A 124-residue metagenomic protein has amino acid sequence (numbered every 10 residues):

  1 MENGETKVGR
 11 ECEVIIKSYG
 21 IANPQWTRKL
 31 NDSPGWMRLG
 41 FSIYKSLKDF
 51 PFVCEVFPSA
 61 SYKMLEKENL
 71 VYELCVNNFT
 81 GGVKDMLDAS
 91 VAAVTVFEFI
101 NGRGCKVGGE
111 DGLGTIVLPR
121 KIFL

Functional and structural regions predicted by a protein language model:
M1-L124: Phosphate- and other anionic-substrate recognition elements at nucleic-acid/protein interfaces
